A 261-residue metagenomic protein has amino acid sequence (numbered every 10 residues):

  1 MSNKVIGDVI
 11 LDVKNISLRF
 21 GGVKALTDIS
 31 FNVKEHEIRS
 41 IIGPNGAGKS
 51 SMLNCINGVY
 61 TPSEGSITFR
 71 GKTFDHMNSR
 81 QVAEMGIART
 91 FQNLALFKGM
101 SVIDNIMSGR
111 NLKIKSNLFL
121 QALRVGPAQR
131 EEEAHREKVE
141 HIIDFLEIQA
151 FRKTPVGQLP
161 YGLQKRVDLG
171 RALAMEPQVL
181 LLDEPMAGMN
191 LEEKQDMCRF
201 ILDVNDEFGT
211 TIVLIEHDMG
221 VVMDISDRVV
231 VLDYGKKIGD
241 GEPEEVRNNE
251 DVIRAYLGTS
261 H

Functional and structural regions predicted by a protein language model:
S2-H261: Glycine-rich phosphate-binding loops of nucleotide-dependent enzymes
